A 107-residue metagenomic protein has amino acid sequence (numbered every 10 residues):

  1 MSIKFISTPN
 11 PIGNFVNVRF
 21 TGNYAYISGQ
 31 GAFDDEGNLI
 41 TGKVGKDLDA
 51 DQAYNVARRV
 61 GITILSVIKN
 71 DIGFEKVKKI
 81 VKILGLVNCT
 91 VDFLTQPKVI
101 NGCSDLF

Functional and structural regions predicted by a protein language model:
M1-V81, C89-F107: N-terminal presequence-like segments and the immediate start of the first folded domain
